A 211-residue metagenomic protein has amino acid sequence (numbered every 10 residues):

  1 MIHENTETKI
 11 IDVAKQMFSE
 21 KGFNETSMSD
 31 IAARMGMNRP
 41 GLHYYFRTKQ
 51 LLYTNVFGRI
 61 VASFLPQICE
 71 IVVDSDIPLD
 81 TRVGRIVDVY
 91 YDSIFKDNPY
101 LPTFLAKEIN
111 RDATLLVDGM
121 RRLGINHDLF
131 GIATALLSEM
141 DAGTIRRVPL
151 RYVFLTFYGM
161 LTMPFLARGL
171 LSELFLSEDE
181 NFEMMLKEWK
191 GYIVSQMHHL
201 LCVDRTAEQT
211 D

Functional and structural regions predicted by a protein language model:
N5, K9, V13, M17-L51 (+1 more regions): Helix-turn-helix
K49, V56, I60, F64 (+5 more regions): Hydrophobic/aromatic residues within well-ordered alpha-helical segments
T54-I86, A135-S138: Amphipathic alpha-helical linker/stalk segments
R85, V89, F104, Y152-T156: Amphipathic alpha-helical interaction segments
V89-K96, N126-A142, R146, G159-D211: C-terminal peripheral helix-coil segments that are non-catalytic and often amphipathic
K96-L116, R168-F175: Amphipathic alpha-helical segments used for helix-helix packing
